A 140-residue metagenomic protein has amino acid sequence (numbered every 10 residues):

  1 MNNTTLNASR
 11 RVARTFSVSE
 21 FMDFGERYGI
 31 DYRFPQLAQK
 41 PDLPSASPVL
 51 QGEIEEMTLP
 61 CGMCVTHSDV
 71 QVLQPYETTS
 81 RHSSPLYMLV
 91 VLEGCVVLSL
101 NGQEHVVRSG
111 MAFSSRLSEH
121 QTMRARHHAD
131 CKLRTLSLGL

Functional and structural regions predicted by a protein language model:
N2-C64, Q71, P75: Membrane-cytosol interface segments
L43-L140: N-terminal regulatory/effector-sensing and dimerization cores that precede helix-turn-helix DNA-binding domains
